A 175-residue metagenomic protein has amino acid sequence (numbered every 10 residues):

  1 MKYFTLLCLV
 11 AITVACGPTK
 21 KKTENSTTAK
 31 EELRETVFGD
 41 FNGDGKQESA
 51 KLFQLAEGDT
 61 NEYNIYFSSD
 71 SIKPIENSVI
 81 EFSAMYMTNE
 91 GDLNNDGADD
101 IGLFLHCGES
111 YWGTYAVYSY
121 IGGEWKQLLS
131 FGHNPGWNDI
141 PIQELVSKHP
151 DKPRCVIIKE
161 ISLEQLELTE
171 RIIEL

Functional and structural regions predicted by a protein language model:
M1-T27: Bacterial Sec-dependent N-terminal signal peptides
K2, A11, G17, A50 (+2 more regions): Small side chains
G17-E35, F41, W112-L175: Acidic, small-residue rich beta-repeat scaffolds with periodic aromatic anchors
K20-M85, L168-L175: Terminal domain-start segments
G43-F53, N94-L105, C155: Acidic/hydrophobic-patterned starts of short beta strands in beta-sheet-rich repeat architectures
G58-N64, S110-Y118: Structural motif
K73-H106: Mid-chain, structured segments of secreted extracytoplasmic proteins
